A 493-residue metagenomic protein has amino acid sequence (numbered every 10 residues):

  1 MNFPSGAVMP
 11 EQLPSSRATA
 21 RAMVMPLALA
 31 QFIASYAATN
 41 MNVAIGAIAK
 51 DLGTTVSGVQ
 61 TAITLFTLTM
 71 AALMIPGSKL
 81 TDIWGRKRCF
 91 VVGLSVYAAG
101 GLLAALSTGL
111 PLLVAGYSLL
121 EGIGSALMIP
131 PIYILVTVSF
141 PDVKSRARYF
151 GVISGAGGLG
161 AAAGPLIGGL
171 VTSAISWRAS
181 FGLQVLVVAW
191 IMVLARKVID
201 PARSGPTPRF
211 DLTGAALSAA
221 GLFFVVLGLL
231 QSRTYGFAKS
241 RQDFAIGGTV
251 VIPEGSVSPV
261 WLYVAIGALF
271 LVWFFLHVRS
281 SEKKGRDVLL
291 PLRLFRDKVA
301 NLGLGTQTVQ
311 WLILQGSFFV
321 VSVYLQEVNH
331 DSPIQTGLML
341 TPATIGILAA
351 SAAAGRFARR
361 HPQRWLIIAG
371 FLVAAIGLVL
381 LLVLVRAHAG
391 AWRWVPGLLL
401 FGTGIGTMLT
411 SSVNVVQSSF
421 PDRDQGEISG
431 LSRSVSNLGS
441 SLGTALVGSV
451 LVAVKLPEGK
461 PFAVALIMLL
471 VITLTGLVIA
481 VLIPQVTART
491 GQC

Functional and structural regions predicted by a protein language model:
M1-T19, S204, I483-C493: Intrinsic disorder in cytosolic terminal tails and internal cytosolic loops of multi-pass membrane transporters
A20-T69, S176, G255-L262, K283-V413 (+2 more regions): Transmembrane core module of solute transporters
Q31, L94, G100-G101, G116-Y117 (+5 more regions): A generic transmembrane-helix signature of 12-TM secondary carrier transporters
A47-A49, S78-K79, I83, L170 (+1 more regions): Membrane-interface helix termini in secondary transporters
D82-G214, D422, G426: Helix-loop-helix hairpins in multi-pass membrane proteins, especially solute transporters
A174-G305, L469-L470: Hydrophobic transmembrane-helix bundles of small-molecule transporters
A195-R196, V278, M468-C493: Multi-pass alpha-helical transporter architecture, strongest for 12-TM Major Facilitator/SLC carriers used
S419-K455: A late C-terminal transmembrane helix in Major Facilitator Superfamily
